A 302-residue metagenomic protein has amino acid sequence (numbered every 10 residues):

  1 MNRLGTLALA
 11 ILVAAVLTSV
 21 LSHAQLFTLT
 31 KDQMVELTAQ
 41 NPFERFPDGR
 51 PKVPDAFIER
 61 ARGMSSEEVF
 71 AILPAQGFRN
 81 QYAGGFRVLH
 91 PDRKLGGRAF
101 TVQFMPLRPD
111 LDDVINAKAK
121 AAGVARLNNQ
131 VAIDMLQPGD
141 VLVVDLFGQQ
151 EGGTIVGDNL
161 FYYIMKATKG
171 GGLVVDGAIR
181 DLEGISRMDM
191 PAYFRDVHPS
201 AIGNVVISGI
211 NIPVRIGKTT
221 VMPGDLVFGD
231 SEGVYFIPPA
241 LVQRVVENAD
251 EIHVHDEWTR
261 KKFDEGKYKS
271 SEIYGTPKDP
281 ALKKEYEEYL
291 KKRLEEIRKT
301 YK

Functional and structural regions predicted by a protein language model:
M1-T6: Positively charged n-region of N-terminal signal peptides that target proteins for export
A8-S19: Bacterial N-terminal signal peptides
V20-A24: Sec/Tat signal peptide C-region and signal peptidase I cleavage site
Q25-F70, P74-Q76: N-terminal pre-domain segments of enzymes
M64-E68, L73-P223, I237-Y268, E272-K302: Feature captures the catalytic cores and cofactor-binding loops of soluble hydro-lyases/lyases that act on carboxylate
G233-Y235: Channel- or pocket-lining gating/hinge segments that regulate access to a cavity or pore
